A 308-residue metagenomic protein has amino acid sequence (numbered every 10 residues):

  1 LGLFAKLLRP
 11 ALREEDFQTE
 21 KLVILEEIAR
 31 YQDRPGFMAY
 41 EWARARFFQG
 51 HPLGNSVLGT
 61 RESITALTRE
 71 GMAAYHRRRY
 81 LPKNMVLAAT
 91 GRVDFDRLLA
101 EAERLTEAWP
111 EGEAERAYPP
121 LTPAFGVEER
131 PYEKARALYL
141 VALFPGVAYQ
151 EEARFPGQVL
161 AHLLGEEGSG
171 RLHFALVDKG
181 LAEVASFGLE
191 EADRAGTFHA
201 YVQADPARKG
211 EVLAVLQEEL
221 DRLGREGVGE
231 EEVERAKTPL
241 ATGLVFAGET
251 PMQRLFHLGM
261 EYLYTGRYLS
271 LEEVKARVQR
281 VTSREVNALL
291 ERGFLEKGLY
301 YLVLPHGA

Functional and structural regions predicted by a protein language model:
L1-A114, V147-A148, P156-G157, D178-A308: Charge-rich, well-structured scaffold segments of protease-associated domains
R69, L172-H173: Pro/Gly-rich coil/turn motifs and low-complexity linkers
A114-R171, G180: His/Glu-based metal-binding/catalytic segments typifying zinc-dependent metallopeptidases
